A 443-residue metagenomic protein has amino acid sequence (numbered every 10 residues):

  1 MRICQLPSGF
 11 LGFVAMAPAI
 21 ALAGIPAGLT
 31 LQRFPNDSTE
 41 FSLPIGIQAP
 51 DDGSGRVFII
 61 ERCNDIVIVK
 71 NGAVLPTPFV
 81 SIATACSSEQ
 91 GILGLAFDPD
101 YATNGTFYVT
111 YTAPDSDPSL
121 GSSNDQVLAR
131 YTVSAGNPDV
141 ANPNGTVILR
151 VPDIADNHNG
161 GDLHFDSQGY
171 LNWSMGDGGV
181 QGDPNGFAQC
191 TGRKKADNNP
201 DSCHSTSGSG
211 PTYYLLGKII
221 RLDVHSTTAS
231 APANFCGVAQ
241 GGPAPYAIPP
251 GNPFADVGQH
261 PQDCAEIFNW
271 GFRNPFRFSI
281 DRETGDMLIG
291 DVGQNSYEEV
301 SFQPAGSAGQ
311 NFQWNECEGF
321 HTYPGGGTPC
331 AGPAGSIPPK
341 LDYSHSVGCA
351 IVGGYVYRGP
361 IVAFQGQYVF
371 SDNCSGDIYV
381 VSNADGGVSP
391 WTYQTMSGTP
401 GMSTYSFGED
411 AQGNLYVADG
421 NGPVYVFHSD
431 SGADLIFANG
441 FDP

Functional and structural regions predicted by a protein language model:
M16-I20: N-terminal signal peptide c-region/cleavage motif recognized by signal peptidases
G24-F41, A141-G145, S336-D342: A short helix->beta-strand "capping" segment at the edge of beta-propeller domains
E40-G46, S87-F97, A155-D166, C264-S279 (+2 more regions): Signature of short aromatic-glycine-proline-rich micro-motifs recurring in repeat-based ectodomains
G53-G55, I59-N64, Y101-H321, V362-V369 (+1 more regions): Surface loops at the rim/top face of extracytoplasmic beta-rich domains
F58-V80: Beta-propeller domains
E316-V388: Loop/turn-rich, solvent-exposed surfaces of beta-rich toroidal or solenoidal domains
V388-A411: Conserved blade-ending motifs and adjacent loop-strand segments that build the rim/top face of beta-propeller domains
Y405-A433: Blade-level signature of beta-propeller repeat domains, shared across WD40, Kelch, NHL, RCC1 and BNR/Asp-box propellers
